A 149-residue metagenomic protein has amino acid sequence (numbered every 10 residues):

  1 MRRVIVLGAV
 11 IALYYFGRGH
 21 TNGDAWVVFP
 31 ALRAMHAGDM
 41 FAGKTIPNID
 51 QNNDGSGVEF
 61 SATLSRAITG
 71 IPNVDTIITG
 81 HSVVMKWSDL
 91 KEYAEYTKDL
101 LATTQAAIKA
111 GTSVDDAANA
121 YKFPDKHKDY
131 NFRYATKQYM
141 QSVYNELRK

Functional and structural regions predicted by a protein language model:
R2, V83-K149: Accessory terminal helices/loops
R3, Y14-D99, T103: Metallo-beta-lactamase
V6: Long, His/Glu/Asp-enriched segments that create or flank divalent metal/ion-associated functional microenvironments
V10-A12: Conserved N-terminal boundary motif of the eukaryotic protein kinase catalytic domain
